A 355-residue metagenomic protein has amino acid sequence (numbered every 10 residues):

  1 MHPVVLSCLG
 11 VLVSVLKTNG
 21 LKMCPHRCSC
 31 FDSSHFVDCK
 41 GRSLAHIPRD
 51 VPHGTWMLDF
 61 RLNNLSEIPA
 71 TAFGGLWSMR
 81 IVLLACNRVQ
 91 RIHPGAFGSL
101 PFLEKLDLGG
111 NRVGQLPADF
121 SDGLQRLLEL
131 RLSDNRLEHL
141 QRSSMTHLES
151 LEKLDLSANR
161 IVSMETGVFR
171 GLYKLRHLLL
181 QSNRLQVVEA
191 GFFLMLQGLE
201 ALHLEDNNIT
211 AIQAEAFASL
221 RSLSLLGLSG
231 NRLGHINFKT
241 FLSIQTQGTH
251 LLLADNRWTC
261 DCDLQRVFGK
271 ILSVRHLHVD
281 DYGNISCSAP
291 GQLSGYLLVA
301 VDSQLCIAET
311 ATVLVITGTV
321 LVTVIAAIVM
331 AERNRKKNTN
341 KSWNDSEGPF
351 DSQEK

Functional and structural regions predicted by a protein language model:
M1-G10: Classical eukaryotic N-terminal signal peptides for Sec-dependent ER targeting/secretion, especially the positively
P3, S14-G20, C24, C30-F36 (+2 more regions): Membrane-proximal C-terminal cap and juxtamembrane stalk of leucine-rich repeat ectodomains
F31, D50-T55, G74-M79, G98-L103 (+7 more regions): Leucine-rich repeat
D32-R88: LRR N-terminal entry segment and analogous cap-like coil->beta motifs
V37, W56-F60, M79-L84, L103-L108 (+6 more regions): Conserved hydrophobic beta-strand positions in leucine-rich repeat
R42, N63, N87, L108-N111 (+6 more regions): Consensus "Asn ladder" position of solenoid repeat domains
L44-R49, I68-F73, H93-G95, L116-D119 (+6 more regions): The feature encodes a structural signal of leucine-rich repeats
A45, S66, V89-Q90, V113-G114 (+9 more regions): Leucine-rich repeat
